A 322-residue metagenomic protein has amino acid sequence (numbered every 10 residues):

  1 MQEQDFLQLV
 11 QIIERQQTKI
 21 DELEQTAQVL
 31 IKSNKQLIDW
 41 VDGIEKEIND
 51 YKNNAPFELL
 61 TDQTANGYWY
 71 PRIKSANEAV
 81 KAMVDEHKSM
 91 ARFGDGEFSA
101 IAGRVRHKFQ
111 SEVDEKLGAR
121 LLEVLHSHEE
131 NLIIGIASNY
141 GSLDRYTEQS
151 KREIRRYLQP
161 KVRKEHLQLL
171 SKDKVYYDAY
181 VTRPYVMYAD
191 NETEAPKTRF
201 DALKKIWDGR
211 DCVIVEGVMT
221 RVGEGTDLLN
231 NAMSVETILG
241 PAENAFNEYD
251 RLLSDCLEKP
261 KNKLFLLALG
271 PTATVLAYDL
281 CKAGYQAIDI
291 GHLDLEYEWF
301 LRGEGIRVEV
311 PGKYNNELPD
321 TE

Functional and structural regions predicted by a protein language model:
M1-I31: Acidic, low-complexity intrinsically disordered segments
E24-L228: Electropositive, gly/pro-rich neighborhoods at or near active sites that engage anionic ligands
H107, K151, D227-A232, L253-S254 (+1 more regions): Short, solvent-exposed amphipathic alpha-helical segments in soluble enzyme and RNA/protein-processing domains
S138, L239-P241, G291: Residues at the C-termini of beta-strands that transition into short coil/loop
D211, K263-L264: Structural motif
D211, S234, Q286: Residues at the starts of beta-strands that form the adenosine-phosphate
G217-N262: A mid-sequence, solvent-exposed acidic-amphipathic segment
A268, T272-E322: C-terminal functional extensions of proteins
